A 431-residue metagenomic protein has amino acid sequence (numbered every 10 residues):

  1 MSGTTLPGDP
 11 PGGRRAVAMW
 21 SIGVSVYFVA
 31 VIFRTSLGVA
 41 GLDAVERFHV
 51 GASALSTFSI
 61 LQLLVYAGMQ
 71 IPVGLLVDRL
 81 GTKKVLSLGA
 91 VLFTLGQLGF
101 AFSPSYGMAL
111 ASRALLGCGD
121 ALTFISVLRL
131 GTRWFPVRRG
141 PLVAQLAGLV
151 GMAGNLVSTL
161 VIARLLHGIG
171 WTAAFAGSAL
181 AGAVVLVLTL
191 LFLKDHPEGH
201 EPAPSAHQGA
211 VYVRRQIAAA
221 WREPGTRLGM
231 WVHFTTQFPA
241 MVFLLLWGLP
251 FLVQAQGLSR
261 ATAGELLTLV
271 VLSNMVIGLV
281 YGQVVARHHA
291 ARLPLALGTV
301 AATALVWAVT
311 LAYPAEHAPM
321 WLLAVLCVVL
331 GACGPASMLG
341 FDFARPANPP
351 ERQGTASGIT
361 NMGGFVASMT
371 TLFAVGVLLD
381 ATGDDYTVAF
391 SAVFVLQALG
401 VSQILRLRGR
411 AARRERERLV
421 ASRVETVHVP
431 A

Functional and structural regions predicted by a protein language model:
S2-G13, H196-M230, V420-P430: Juxtamembrane intracellular "pre-TM" segments in multi-pass secondary transporters
L37-G38, P224-G278, T371-L372, G376: Extracytoplasmic gate region of multi-pass secondary transporters
H49, G81, F102-M108, P136 (+2 more regions): Helix-breaking motifs and short loop linkers at transmembrane-helix boundaries and internal kinks in secondary membrane
G68-G107: Conserved MFS/SLC helix-loop-helix module at the cytosolic interface between two early adjacent transmembrane helices
M69-G81, I277-A291: Helix-to-loop junctions at the C-terminal end of transmembrane segments in multipass secondary transporters
R79-G89, A286-A301: Cytoplasmic membrane-interface "Motif A"-like loop-to-helix N-cap segments of 12-TM Major Facilitator Superfamily
S112-G151: Cytoplasmic helix-loop-helix junction between adjacent transmembrane helices in 12-TM secondary transporters
L146-P197: Helix-loop-helix hairpin linking two adjacent transmembrane segments in secondary transporters
